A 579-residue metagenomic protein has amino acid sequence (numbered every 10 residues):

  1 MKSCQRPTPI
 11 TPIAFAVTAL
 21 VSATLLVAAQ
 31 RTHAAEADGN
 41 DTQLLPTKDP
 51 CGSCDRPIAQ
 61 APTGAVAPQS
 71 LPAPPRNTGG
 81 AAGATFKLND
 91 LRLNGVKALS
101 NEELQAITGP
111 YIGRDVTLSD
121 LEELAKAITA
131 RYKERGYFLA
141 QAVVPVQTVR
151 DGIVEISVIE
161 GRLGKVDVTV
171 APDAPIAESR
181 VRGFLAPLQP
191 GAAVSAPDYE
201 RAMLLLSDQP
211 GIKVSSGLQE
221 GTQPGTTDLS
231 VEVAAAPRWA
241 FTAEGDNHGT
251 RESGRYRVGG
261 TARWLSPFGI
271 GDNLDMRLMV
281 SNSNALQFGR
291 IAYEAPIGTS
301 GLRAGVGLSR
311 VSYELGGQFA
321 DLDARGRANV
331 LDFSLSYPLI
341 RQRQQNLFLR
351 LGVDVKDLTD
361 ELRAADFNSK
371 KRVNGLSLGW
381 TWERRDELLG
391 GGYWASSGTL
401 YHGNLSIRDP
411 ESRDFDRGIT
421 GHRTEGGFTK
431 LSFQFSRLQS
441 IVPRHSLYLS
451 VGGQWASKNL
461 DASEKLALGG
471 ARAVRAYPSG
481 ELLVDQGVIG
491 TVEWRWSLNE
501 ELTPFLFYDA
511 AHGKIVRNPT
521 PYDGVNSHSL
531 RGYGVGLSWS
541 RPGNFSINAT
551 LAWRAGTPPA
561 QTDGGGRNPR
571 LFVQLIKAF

Functional and structural regions predicted by a protein language model:
C4, A35-G249, M279-Q287, L431 (+1 more regions): Periplasmic polypeptide-binding modules associated with outer-membrane biogenesis and secretion
I212, T227, P237-F241, Y256-V258 (+11 more regions): Outer-envelope beta-barrel architecture signal
G225, G254-V258, A285-G289, R327-L331 (+5 more regions): Residues that define the transmembrane beta-barrel architecture of outer-membrane proteins
W239-G249, G260, G271-N282, G289-I291 (+6 more regions): Transmembrane beta-strand segments that form the barrel wall of outer-membrane beta-barrel proteins
A240, P296, G301-Q454: Transmembrane beta-strand segments of outer-membrane beta-barrel domains in Gram-negative and organellar OMPs
G249-S253, F268, N282-L286, S312-Q318 (+9 more regions): Gram-negative outer-membrane beta-barrel proteins
V258-P267, G289-L308, N329-L339, L376-W382 (+3 more regions): Feature captures outer-membrane beta-barrel proteins of Gram-negative bacteria and organelles
D416-F579: C-terminal transmembrane beta-barrel domains of outer membrane proteins
